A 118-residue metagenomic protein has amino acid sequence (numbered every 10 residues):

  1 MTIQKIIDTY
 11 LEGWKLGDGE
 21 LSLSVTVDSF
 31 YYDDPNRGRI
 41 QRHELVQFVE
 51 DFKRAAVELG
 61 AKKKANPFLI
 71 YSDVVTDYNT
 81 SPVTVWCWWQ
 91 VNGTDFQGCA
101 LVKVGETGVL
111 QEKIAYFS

Functional and structural regions predicted by a protein language model:
M1-G13, H43-V46, V109-Q111: Terminal "cap-and-tail" regions of soluble proteins that handle hydrophobic small molecules
D8-K15, S24-R39: Short, solvent-exposed secondary-structure junction/capping segments
V46-S118: A beta-strand edge to alpha-helix "cap/lid" segment located at domain peripheries
